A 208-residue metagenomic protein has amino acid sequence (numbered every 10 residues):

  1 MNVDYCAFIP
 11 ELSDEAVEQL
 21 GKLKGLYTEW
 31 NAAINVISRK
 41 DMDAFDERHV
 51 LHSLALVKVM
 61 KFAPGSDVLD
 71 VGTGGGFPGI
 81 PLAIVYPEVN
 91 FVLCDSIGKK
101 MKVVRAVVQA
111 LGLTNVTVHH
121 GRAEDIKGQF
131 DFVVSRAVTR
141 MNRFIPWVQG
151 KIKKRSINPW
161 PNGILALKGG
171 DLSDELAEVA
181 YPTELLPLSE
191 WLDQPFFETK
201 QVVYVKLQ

Functional and structural regions predicted by a protein language model:
M1-P64, L69, K99-V116: Class I SAM-dependent transferase core
L54-V138, I145: Conserved SAM/SAH cofactor-binding pocket of Class I
A110-L113, K153-N158: Arginine/glycine-rich "motif VI" loop of SF2 helicases in the C-terminal RecA-like domain
H119-G121, V148, L167-G170: Non-DNA-binding regulatory cores of transcription-related proteins, predominantly C-terminal effector-binding
A137-R140, L172: Short glycine-rich anion-binding loops that position phosphate/pyrophosphate groups of nucleotides and phosphorylated
M141-I152: A short, conserved alpha-helix within the catalytic core of class I
S156-D171: Conserved beta-strand signature within the Rossmann-like core of class I S-adenosyl-L-methionine
G169-Q208: Active-site capping/gating segments
